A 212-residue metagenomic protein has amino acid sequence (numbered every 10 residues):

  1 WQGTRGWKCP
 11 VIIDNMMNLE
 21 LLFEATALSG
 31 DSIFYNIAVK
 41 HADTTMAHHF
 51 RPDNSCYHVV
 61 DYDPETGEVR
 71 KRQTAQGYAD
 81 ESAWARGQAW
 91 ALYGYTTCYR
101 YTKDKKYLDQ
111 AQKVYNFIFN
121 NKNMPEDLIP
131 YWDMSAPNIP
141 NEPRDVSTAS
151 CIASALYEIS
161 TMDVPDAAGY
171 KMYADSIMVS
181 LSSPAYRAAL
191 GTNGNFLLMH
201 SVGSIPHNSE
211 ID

Functional and structural regions predicted by a protein language model:
W1-D212: Glycan-recognition and catalytic cores of secretory/periplasmic carbohydrate-active enzymes
